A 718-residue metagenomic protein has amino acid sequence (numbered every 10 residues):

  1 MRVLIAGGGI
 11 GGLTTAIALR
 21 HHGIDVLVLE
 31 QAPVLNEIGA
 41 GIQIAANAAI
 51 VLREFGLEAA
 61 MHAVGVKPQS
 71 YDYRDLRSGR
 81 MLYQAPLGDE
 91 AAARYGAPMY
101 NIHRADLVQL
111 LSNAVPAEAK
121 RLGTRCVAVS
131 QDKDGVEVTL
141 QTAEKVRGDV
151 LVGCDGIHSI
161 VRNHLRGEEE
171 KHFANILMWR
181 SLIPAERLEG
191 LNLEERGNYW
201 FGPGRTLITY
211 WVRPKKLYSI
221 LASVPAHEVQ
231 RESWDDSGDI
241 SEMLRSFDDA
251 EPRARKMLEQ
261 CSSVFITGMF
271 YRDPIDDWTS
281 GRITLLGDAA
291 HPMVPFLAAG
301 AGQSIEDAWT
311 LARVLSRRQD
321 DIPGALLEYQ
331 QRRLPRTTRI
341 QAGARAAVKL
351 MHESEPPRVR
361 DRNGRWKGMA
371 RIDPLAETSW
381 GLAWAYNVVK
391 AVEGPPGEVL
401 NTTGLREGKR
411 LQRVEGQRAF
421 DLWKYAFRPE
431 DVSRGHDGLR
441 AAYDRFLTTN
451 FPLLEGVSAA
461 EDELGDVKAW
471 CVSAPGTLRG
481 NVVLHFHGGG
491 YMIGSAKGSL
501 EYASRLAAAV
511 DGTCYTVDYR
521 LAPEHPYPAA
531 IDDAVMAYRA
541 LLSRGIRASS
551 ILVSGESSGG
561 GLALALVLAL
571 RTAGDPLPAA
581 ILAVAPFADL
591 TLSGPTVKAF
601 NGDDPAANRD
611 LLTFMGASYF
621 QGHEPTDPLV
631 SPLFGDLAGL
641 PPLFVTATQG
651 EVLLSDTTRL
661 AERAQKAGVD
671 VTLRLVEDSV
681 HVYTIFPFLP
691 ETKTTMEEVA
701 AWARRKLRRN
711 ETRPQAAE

Functional and structural regions predicted by a protein language model:
M1-V3, R20, A45-P184, H227-S241 (+1 more regions): Conserved N-terminal helical subregion
A6, G153, L286, V553-G555 (+1 more regions): Short beta-strand immediately N-terminal to the catalytic nucleophile in serine-hydrolase-like folds
G8-P33, V152-G153, W179, T209 (+2 more regions): Conserved mid-domain beta->alpha element of the FAD-binding
A63, R313-K409, R428: C-terminal helical "tail/cap" subdomain of flavin- and related membrane-associated enzymes
E195-V229, L244-F247, M269: Active-site substrate-recognition segment that forms the wall of the catalytic cavity or substrate channel
V399-T449, T712-E718: N-terminal targeting or regulatory segments adjacent to alpha/beta-hydrolase or S9 domains
G435-G476: N-terminal cap/lid segment of alpha/beta-hydrolase-fold proteins
E461-E718: Alpha/beta-hydrolase superfamily serine-hydrolase fold, recognizing
